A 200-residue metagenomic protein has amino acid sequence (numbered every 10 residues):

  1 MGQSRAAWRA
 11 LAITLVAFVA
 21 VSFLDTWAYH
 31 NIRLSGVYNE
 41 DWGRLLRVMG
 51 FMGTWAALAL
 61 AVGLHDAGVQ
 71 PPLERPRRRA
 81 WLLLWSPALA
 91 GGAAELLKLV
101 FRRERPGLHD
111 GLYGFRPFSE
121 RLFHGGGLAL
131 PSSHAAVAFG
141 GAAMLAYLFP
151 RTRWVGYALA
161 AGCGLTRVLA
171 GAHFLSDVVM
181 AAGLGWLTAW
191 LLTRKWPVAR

Functional and structural regions predicted by a protein language model:
M1, G68-R78, R200: Membrane-interfacial, low-structure loops and terminal tails that flank and connect transmembrane helices in multi-pass
M1-V62, K98-P117, R121: N-terminal transmembrane-helix/juxtamembrane module of multi-pass inner/ER membrane proteins
G2-R5, Y113-R200: Membrane-embedded catalytic cores of phosphoryl/pyrophosphoryl-handling enzymes
A6-L11, R75-L83, V178: Residue-level signature of transmembrane alpha-helical entry/exit and packing/kink sites in multi-pass membrane
V16-F23, A88-E95, A160-G171: Aromatic-anchored segments of alpha-helical transmembrane domains
F23-L24, A61-P72, A146-F149, W190-P197: Structural signal for the C-terminal ends of transmembrane alpha-helices and the immediately following loop
H30, P72-Y147, T152: Membrane-interface loops
